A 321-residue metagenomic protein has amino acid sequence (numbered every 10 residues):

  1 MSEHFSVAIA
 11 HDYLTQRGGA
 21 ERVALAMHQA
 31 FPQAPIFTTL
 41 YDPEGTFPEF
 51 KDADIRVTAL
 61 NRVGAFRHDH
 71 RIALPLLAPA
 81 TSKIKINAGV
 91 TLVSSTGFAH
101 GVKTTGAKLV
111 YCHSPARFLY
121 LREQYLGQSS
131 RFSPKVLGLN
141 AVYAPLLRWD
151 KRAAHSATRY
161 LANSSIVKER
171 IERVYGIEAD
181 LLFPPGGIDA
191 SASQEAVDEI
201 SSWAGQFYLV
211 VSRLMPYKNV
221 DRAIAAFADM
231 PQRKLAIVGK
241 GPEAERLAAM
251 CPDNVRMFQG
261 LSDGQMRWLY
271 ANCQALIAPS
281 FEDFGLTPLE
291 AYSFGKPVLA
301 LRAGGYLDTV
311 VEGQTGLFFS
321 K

Functional and structural regions predicted by a protein language model:
A30-A99: Active-site donor-binding segments of glycosyltransferases and PAPS-dependent sulfotransferases
G127-Y160, K168-E169: Membrane-proximal helix-turn-helix segments that form the acceptor-binding/catalytic region of lipid-linked
R173-V174, P185-G205: Acidic anion/phosphate-binding donor-loop and adjacent secondary structure in glycosyltransferase catalytic cores
V197-K218, I224-M230, L235-A236: Conserved donor-binding/catalytic core segment of Leloir-type glycosyltransferases
E245-W268: Nucleotide-activated donor-binding/catalytic signature segment of Leloir-type glycosyltransferases, i.e., the conserved
Q259, E312-G313, L317-K321: Conserved acidic donor-binding segment of nucleotide-sugar-dependent glycosyltransferases
A271-D283, K296-P297: Acidic donor-binding loop of glycosyltransferase active sites
P297-L301, V310, F318: Short hydrophobic beta-strand element within catalytic cores of glycosyltransferases and related nucleotide-activated
